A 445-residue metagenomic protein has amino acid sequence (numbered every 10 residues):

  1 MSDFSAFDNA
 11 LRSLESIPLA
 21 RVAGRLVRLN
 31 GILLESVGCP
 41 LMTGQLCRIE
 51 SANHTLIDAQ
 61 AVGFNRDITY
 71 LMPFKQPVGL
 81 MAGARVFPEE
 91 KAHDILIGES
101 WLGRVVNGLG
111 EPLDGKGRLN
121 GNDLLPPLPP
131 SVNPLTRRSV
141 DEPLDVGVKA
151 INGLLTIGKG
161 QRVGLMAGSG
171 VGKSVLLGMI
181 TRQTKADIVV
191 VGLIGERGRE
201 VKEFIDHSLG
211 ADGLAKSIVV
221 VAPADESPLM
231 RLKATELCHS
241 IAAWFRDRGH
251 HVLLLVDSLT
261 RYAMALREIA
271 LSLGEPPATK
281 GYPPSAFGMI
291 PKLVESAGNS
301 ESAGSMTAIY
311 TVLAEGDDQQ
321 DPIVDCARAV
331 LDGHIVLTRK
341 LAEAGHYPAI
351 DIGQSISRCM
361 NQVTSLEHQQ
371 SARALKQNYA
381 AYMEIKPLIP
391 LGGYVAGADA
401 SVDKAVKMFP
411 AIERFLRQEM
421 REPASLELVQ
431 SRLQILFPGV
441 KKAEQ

Functional and structural regions predicted by a protein language model:
M1-R104, L109-L113: N-terminal accessory targeting/assembly segments
A6-L11, F87-E89, G147-I151, C238 (+1 more regions): Phosphate-interacting basic helix/loop segments used at nucleotide- and nucleic-acid interfaces
V22, I57, A82, W101 (+4 more regions): Residue-level signal for beta-strand positions within conserved beta-sheet cores that form or flank
V22, T43, W101, G121-D123 (+5 more regions): A generic structural signal for well-ordered coil/turn residues at beta-strand boundaries that shape enzyme active-site
R28-N30, G38, S51-N53, G63 (+12 more regions): Flexible glycine-/small-residue-rich
T55-D58, H93-I97, P112-R118, L135-R138 (+3 more regions): Active-site phosphate-binding and catalytic loops of NTP-dependent enzymes
A84-V86, H93, L113-Q161, S174-M179 (+2 more regions): P-loop NTPase nucleotide-binding/switch module
G153-L154, G160-Q445: P-loop NTPase catalytic core
